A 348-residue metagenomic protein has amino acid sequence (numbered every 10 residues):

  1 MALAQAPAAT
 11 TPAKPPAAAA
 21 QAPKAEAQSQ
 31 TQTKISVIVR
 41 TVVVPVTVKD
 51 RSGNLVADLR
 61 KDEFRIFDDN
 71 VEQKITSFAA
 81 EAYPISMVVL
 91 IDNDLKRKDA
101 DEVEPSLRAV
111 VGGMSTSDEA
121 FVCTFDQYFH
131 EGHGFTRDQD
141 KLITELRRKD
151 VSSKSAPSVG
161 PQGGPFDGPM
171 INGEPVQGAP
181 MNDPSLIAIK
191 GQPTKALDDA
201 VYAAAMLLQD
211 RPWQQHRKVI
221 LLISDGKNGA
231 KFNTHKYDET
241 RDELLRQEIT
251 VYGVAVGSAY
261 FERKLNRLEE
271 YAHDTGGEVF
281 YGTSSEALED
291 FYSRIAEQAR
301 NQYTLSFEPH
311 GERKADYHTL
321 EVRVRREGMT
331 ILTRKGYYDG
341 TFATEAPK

Functional and structural regions predicted by a protein language model:
A4-K348: Scaffold/interface architecture of coatomer-like assemblies
